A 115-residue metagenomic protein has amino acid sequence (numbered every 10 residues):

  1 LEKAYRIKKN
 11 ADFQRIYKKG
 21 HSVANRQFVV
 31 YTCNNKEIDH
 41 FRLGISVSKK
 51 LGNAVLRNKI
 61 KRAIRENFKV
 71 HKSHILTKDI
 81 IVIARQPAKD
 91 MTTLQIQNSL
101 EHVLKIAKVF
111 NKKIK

Functional and structural regions predicted by a protein language model:
L1-K115: Positively charged, solvent-exposed patches that mediate nucleic-acid binding
